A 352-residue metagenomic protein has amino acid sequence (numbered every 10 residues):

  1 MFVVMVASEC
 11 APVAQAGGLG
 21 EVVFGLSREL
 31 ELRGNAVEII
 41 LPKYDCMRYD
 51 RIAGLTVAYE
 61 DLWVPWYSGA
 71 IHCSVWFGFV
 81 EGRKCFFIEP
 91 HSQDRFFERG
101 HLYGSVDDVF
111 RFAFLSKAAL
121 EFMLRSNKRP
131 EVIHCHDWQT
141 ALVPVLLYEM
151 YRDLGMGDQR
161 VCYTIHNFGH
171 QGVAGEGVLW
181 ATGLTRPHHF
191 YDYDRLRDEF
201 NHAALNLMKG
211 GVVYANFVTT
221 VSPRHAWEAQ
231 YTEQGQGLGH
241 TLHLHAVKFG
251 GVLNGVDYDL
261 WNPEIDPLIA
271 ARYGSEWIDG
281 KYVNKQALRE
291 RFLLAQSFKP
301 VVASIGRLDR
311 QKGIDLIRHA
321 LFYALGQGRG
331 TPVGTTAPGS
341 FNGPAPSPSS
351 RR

Functional and structural regions predicted by a protein language model:
M1-R352: Catalytic cores of nucleotide-sugar-dependent glycosyltransferases that transfer UDP/GDP/TDP-activated
